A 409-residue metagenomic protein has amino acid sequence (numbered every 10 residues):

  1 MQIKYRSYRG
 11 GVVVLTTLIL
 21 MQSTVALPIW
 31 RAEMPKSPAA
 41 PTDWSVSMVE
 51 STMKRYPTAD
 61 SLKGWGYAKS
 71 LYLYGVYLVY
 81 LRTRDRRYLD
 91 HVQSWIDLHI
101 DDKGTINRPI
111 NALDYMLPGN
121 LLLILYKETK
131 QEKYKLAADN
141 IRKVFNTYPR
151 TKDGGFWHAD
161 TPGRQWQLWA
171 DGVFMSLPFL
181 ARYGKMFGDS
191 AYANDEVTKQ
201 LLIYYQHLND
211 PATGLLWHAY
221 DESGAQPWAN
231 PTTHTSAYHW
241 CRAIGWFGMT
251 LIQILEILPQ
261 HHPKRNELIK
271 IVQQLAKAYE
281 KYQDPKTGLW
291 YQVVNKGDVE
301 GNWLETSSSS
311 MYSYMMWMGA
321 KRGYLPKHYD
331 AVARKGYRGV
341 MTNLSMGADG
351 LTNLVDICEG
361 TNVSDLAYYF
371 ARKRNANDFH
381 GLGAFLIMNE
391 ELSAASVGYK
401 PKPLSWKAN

Functional and structural regions predicted by a protein language model:
M1-A32: Bacterial Sec-dependent N-terminal signal peptides
I29-S70, V79-L89, L98-D102, N107-G119 (+6 more regions): CBM-like carbohydrate-recognition segments
G64, L168-M175, D189-E196, T232-F247 (+3 more regions): Short, contiguous, pocket-lining structural segments that sit at or immediately flank catalytic/ligand-binding sites
L89-D90, D102-A229, H234-T235, M346: Extended ligand-binding groove/face enriched in aromatic
Y183-N194, I254-N266, G319-K327: Inter-helical turn/loop segments and adjacent helix faces that build the functional surface of alpha-helical bundle
W246-G297: Oxyanion-binding "anion nests"
